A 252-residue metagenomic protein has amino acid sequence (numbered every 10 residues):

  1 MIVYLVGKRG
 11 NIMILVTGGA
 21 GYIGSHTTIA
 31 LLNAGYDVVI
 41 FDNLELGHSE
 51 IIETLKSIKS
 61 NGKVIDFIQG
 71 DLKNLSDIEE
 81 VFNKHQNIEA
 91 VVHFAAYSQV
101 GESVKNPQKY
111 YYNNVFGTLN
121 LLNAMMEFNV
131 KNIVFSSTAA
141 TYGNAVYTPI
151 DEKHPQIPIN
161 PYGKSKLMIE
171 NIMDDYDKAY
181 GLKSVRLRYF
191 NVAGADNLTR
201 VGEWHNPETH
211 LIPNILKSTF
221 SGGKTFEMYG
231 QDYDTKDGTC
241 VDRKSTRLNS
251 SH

Functional and structural regions predicted by a protein language model:
Y4-A195: N-terminal Rossmann-like NAD(P)+-binding domain of SDR-like oxidoreductases, especially those catalyzing
D174-R247: NAD(P)-dependent short-chain dehydrogenase/reductase
L248-H252: Positively charged, low-complexity/disordered segments
